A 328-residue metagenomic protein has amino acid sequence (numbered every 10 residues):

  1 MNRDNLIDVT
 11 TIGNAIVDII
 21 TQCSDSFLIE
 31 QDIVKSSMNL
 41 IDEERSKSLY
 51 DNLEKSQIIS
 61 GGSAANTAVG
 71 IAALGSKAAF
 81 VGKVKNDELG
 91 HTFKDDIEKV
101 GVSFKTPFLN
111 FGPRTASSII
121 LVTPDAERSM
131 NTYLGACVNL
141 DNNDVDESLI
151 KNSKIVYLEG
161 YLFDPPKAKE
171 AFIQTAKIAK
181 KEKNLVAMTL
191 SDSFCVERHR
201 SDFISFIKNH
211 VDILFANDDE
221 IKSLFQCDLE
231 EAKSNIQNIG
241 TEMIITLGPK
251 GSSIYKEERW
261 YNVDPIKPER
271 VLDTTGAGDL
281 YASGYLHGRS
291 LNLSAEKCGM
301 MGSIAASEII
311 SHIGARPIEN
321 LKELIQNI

Functional and structural regions predicted by a protein language model:
M1-A15, I29-K35, I178, S201 (+1 more regions): Conserved phosphate-binding/catalytic region of the ribokinase-like
M1-V81, E88-T92, K99: Glycine-rich phosphate/adenosyl-contacting loop at the front of the ribokinase-like
D4, L149-K151, I207-K208, Q237: A short, aliphatic-rich alpha-helical micro-motif
A68-K77, L121-T123, G288-L291: Alpha-helix C-terminal capping segments
A78, F104, V186-A187, M243: Hydrophobic beta-strand scaffold residues
D96-P113: A glycine-rich helix N-cap at a beta->alpha junction
K105-L109, I120-P166: Conserved phosphate-binding/catalytic loop of the ribokinase/pfkB sugar-kinase fold
I155-K233, K250-S252: Conserved beta-alpha-beta core of the PfkB/ribokinase-like small-molecule kinase fold
